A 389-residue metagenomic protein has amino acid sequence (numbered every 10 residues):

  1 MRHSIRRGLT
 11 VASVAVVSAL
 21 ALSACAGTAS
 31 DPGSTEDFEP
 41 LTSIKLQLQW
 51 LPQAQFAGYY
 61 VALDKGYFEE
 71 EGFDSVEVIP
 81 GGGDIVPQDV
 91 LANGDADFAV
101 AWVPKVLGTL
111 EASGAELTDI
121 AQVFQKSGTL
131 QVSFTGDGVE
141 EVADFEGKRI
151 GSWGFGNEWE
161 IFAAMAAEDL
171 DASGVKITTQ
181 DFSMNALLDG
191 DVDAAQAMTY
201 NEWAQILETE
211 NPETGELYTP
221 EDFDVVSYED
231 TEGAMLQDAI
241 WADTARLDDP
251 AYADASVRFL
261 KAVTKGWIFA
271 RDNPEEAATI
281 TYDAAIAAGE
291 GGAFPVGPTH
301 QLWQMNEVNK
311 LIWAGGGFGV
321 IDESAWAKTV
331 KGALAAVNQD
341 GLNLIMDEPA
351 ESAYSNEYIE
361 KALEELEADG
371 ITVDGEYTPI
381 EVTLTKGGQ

Functional and structural regions predicted by a protein language model:
M1-T42, L363-Q389: Short, low-complexity disordered leader/linker segments with a strong preference for bacterial N-terminal type II
P32-Q180, N185-D189, D193-A197, V226-Y228: Short, glycine-/small- and polar/acidic-enriched structural segments that line small-molecule recognition paths
Y67-E71, E168-D171, N211-Y218, A288-G292 (+1 more regions): Short helix-capping segments at alpha-helix termini
E70-G72, V142, Y218-G233, D249 (+1 more regions): Short, solvent-exposed loop/beta-turn-alpha elements that line the ligand-binding surface or hinge of extracytoplasmic
V78, D119, I177, A270-T281 (+1 more regions): Surface-exposed patches in mature extracellular/periplasmic domains of secreted proteins
F182-N185, V192-G289: Pocket-lining segment of extracytoplasmic ligand-binding domains
P250-G341: Secondary-structure end/capping motifs
A327-Q389: Conserved C-terminal helix/tail region of periplasmic/extracytoplasmic solute-binding proteins
